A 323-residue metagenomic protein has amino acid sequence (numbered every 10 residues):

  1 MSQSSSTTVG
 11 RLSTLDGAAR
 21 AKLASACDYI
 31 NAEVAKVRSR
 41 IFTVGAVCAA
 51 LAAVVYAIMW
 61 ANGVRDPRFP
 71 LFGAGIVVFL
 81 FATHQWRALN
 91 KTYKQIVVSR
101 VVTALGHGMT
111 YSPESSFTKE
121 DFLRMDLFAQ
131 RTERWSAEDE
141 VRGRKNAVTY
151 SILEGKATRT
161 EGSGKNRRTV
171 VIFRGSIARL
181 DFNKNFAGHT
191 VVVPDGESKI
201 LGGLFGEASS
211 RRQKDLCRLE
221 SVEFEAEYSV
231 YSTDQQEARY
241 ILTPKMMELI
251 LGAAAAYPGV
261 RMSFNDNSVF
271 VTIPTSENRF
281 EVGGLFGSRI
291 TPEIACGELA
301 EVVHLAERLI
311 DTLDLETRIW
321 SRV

Functional and structural regions predicted by a protein language model:
S2-S39: Cytosolic juxtamembrane N-terminal segments of multi-pass membrane proteins
T7-L12, S39, T43, S99 (+3 more regions): Charged, low-complexity intrinsically disordered regions
A18, K22-S25, Y29, A88 (+4 more regions): Exposed alpha-helical structural elements
A35-A53: Transmembrane alpha-helical segments and their cytosolic interface motifs in multi-pass membrane proteins
C48-Y56, I76-T83: Alpha-helical transmembrane segments
A57-I76: Hydrophobic alpha-helical transmembrane segments
L71-Q95: Transmembrane alpha-helices and immediately adjacent membrane-cytoplasm interface residues in multi-pass integral
W86-E114: Membrane-interface amphipathic/juxtamembrane segments adjacent to transmembrane helices
